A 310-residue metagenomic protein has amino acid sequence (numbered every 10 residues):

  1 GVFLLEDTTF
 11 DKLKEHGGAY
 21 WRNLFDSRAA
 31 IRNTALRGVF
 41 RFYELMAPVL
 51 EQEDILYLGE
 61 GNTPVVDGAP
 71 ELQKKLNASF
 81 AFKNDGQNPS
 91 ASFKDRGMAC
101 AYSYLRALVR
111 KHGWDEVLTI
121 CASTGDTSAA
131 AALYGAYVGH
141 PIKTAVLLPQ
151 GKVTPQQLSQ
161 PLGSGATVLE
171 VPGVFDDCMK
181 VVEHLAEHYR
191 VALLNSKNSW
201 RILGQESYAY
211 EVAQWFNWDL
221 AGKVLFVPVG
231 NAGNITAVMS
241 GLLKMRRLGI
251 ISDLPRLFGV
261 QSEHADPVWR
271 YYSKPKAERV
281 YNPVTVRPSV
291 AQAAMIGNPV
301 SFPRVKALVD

Functional and structural regions predicted by a protein language model:
G1-D310: PLP-dependent amino-acid enzyme catalytic core
